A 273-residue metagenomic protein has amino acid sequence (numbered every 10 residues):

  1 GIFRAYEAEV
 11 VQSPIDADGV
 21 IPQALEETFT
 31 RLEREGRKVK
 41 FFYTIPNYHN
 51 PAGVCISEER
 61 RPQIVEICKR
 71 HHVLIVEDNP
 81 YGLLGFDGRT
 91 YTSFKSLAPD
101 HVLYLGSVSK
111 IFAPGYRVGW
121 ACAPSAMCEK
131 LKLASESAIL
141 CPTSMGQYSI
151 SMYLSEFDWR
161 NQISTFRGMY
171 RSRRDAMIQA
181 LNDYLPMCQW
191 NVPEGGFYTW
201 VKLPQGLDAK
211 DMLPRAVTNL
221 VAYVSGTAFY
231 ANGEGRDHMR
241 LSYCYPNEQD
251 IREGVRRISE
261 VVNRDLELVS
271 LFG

Functional and structural regions predicted by a protein language model:
G1-G273: PLP-dependent class I/II
